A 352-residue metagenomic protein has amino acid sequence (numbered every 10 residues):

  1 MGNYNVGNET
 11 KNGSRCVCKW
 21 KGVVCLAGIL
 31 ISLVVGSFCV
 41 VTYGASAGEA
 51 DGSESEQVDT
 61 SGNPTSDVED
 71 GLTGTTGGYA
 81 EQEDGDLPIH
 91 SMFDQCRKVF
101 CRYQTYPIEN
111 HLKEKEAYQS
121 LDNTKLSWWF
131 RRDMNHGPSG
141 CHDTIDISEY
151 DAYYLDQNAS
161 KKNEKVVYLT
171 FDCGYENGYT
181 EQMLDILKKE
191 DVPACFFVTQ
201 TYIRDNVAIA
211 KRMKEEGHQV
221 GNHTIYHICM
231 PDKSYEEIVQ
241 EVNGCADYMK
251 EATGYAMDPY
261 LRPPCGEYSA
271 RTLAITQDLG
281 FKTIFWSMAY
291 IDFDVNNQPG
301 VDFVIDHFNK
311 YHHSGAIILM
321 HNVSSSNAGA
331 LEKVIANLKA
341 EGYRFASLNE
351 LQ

Functional and structural regions predicted by a protein language model:
G2-Y4, C16-T170, E176-E181, K189 (+2 more regions): N-terminal pre-catalytic segment of deacetylase/amide-hydrolase enzymes
N5-N8, N12: Acidic/polar hotspots within intrinsically disordered regions
E164-V167, N177-Y179, M183-L184, K188-L319 (+1 more regions): Metal-dependent polysaccharide deacetylase catalytic core of the NodB/CE4 family, i.e., the active-site-bearing domain
H312-N349: Catalytic grooves of carbohydrate-active enzymes
